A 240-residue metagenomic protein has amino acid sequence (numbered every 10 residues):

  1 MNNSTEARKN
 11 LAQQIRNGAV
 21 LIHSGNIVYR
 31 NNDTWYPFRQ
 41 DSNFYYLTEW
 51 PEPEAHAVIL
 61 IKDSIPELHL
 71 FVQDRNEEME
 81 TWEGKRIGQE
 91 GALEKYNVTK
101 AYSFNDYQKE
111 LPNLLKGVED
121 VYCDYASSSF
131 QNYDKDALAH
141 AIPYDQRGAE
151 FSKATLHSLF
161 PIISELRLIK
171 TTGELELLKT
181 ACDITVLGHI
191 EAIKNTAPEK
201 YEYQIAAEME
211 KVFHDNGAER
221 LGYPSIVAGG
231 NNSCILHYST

Functional and structural regions predicted by a protein language model:
M1-L187: A composition/biophysics-driven feature that prefers long, compositionally simple stretches
N32-F38, I142-R147, H157-I162, K200-T240: Short catalytic-site patches enriched in acidic/histidine residues that coordinate or position cofactors/metals
H56-P66, Y107, N195-P198, A228-T240: Hydrophobic transmembrane alpha-helix bundles
S164-R167, I190-K194, N231-N232: A broad detector of the eukaryotic-type serine/threonine protein kinase catalytic domain
K170-G217, Y223: Active-site pocket-lining segments that scaffold enzyme catalytic pockets across diverse folds
